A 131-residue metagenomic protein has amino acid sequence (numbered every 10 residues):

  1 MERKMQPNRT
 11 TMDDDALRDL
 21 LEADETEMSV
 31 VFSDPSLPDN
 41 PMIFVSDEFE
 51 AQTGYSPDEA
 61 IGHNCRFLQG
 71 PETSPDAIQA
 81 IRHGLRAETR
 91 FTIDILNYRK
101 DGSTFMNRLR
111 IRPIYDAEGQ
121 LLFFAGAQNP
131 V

Functional and structural regions predicted by a protein language model:
M1-D39, Q120-V131: PAS-family sensory modules
R18-L20, P71-S103: Terminal output helix/cap of sensory domains in signal transduction proteins
S29, T92-L96, D101-R110, A125: PAS/PAC sensory module
P35-S36, L96-G102, Y115-A117: PAS-family sensory domains
F49-A60: PAS/PAS-like sensory domain cap-loop motif
E59-E72: PAS-family sensory/regulatory domains
C65-F67, I95, R112: Charged, surface-exposed interaction regions in soluble eukaryotic proteins
